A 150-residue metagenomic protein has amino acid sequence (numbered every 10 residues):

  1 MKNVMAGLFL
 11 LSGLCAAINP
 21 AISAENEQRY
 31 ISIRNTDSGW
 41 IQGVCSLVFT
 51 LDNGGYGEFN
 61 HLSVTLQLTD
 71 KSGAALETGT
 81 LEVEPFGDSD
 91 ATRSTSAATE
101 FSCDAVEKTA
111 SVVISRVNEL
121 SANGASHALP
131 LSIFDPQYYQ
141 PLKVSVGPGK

Functional and structural regions predicted by a protein language model:
M1-V4: Positively charged n-region of N-terminal signal peptides that target proteins for export
G7-A16: Bacterial N-terminal signal peptides
I22-V48, Y138-G149: Low-complexity, acidic Ser/Thr/Pro/Gly-rich terminal tails and inter-domain linkers that flank the onset of structured
F49-Y56: Asparagine-centered strand-capping/turn motif at beta-strand->loop junctions
G57-H61, L76: Short acidic/proline- and small/hydrophobic-mixed sequence motifs that coincide with surface turns and coil-to-beta
D70-A74, N118: Solvent-exposed strand-loop boundary residues in beta-sheet-rich modules
G79-H127: Short, solvent-exposed, Trp/other aromatic-anchored flexible loops in extracytoplasmic proteins
I114-K150: Surface-exposed edge beta-strand/loop patches
